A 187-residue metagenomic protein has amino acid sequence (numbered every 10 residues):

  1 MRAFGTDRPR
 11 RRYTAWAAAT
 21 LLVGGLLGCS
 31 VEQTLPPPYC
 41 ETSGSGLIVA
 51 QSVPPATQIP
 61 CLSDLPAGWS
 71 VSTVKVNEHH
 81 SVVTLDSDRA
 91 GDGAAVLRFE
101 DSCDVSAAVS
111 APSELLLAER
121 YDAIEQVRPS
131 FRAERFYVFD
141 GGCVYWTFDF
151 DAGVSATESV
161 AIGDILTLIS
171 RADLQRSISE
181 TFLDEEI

Functional and structural regions predicted by a protein language model:
R2-A17: Bacterial N-terminal signal peptides that target proteins for export
A17-V23: Gram-negative bacterial Sec-dependent N-terminal signal peptides
G25-G28: C-terminal motif of bacterial Sec signal peptides marking the signal peptidase cleavage site
V31-A56, L174-I187: N-terminal low-complexity, Pro/Thr-rich disordered segments that flank secretion/membrane-targeting signals
T34, A94, C143: Short, mixed charged/polar active-site loops that provide acid/base catalysis or chelate metal/phosphate cofactors
P38-A133: Short, solvent-exposed recognition patches
L117-I187: A short, solvent-exposed beta-edge/loop patch
